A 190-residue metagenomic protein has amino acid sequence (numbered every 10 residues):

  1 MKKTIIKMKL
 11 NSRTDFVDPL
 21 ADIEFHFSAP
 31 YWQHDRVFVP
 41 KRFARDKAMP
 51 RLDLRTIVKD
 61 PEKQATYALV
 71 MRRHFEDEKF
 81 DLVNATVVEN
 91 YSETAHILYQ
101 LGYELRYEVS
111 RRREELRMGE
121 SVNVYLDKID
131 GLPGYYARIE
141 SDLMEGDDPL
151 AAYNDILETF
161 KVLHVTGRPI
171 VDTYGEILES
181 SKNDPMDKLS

Functional and structural regions predicted by a protein language model:
M1-S121, L163-S190: N-terminal strand-loop-strand beta-hairpin
T86-E89, M144, D148: Short alpha-helix boundary/capping segments
E104-E145: Conserved, surface-exposed functional patches that form binding/active-site neighborhoods
D148-G167: Long, well-ordered alpha-helical scaffolding segments within enzyme catalytic domains, especially pronounced
